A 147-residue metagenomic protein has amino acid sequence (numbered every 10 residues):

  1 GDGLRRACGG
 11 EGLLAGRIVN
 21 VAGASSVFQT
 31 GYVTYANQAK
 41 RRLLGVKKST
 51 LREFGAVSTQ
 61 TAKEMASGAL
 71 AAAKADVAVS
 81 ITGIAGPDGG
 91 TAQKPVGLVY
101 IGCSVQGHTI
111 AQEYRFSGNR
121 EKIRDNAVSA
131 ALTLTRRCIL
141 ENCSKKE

Functional and structural regions predicted by a protein language model:
G1-E147: Short alpha-helical segments enriched in small residues
